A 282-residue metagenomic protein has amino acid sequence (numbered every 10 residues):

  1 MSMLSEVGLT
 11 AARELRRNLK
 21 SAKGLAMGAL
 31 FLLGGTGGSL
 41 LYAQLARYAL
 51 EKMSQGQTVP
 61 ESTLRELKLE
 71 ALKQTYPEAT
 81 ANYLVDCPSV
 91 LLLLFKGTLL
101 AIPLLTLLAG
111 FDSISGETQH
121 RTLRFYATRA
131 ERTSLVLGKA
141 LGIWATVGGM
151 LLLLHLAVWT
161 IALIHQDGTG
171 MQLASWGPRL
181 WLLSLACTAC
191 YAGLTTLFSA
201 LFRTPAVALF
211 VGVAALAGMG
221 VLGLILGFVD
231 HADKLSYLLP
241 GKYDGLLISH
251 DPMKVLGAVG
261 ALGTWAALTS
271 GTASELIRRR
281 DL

Functional and structural regions predicted by a protein language model:
M1-F31, R203-T204: Aromatic- and glycine-rich beta-strand/loop motifs that create alpha-glucan
E14, W159-T160, G193-L197, A217 (+3 more regions): Alpha-helical transmembrane segments of multipass membrane proteins
R17, G116, W159-L163, D167 (+3 more regions): Transmembrane helix-loop junction
G24, A29-L104, D112, V136-A206 (+2 more regions): Secretory targeting signals
G37-R47, P205-G245: Transmembrane helix segments
L107-F125, A140: Transmembrane helix boundary and interhelical loop/hinge segments in multi-pass membrane proteins
F125-R132: Short helix-to-coil transition segments within interhelical loops that connect adjacent transmembrane helices
L246-L282: Alpha-helical transmembrane segments of multi-pass membrane transporters/translocases
